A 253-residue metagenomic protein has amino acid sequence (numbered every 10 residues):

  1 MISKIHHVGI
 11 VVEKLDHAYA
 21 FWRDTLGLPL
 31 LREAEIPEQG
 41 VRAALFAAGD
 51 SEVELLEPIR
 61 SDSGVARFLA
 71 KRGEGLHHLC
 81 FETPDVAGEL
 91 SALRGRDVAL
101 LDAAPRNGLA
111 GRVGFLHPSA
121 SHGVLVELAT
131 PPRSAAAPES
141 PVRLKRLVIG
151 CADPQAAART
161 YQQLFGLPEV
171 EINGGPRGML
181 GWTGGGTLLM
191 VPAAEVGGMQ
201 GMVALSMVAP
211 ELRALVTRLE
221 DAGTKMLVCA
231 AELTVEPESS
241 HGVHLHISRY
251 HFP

Functional and structural regions predicted by a protein language model:
M1-A47, E54-P58: An N-terminus-focused feature that recognizes amino-terminal "leader" regions
M1-Y19, L76-T83, A129-A158, M202-L205 (+1 more regions): N-terminal beta-strand motif that seeds the catalytic metal site of vicinal oxygen chelate
A18-R23, L93, A157-Q162, L219: Conserved active-site tyrosine of GNAT-family acetyltransferases
E38-S51, G175-G186: C-terminal "cap" of GNAT-fold acetyltransferases
L45-G49, D62, A66-L79, A87-A110 (+1 more regions): Active-site-adjacent scaffolding segments
E54-P58, C80-P84, A92, R96 (+4 more regions): A structural feature that tracks compact, well-ordered secondary-structure segments with a strong bias toward
L90-R143, M179-L189, V216-P253: Vicinal oxygen chelate
S140-P192: A mid-sequence, solvent-exposed acidic-amphipathic segment
